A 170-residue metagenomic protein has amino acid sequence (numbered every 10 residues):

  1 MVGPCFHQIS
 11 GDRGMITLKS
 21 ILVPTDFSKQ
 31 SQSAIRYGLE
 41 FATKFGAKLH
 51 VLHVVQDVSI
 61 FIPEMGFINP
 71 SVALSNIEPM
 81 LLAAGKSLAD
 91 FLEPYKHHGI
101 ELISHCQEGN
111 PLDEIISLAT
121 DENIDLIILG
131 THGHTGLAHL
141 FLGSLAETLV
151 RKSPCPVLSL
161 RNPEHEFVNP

Functional and structural regions predicted by a protein language model:
M1-H7, S117-V168: Gly/Ser-rich helix-loop-strand patches that form or flank binding pockets for ribonucleotide-derived cofactors
G14-S71: Small/aliphatic-rich secondary-structure junction motif
F41, F91-P94, E114, L118 (+1 more regions): CheY-like receiver
A47-K48, I100, I124, C155: Short glycine/serine/threonine/alanine-rich loop segments
P70-K86: A short acidic, glycine-rich active-site loop that binds or catalyzes chemistry on phosphate/adenosine moieties
P94-I100: Short helix-capping segments at alpha-helix termini
E101-H105: Rossmann-fold cofactor-recognition segment
C106-E114: Charged docking surfaces used in two-component/phosphorelay signaling
